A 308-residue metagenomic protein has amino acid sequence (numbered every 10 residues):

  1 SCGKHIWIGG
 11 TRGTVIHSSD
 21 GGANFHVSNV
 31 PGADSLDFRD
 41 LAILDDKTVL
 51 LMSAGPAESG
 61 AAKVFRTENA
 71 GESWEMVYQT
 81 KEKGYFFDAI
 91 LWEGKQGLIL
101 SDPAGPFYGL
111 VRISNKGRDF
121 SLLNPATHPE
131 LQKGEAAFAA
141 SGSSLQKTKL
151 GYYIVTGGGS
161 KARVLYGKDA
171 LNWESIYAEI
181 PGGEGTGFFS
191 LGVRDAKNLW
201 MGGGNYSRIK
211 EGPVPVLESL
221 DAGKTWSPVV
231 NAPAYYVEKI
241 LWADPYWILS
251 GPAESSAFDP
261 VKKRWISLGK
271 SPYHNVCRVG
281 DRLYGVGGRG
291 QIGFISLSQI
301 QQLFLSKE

Functional and structural regions predicted by a protein language model:
S1-E308: Residue-level hotspots at or immediately adjacent to binding/recognition sites across diverse folds
